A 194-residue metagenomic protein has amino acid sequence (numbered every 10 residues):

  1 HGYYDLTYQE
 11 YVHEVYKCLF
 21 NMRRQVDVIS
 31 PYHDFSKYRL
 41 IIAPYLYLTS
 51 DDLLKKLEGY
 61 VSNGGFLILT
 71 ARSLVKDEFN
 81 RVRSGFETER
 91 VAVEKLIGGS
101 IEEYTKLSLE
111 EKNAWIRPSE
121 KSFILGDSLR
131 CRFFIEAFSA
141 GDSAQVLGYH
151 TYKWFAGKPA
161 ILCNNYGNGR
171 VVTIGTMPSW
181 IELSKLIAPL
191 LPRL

Functional and structural regions predicted by a protein language model:
H1-R39: Aromatic-Pro/Gly-enriched surface loop or interdomain linker that acts as a lid/target-recognition segment
P44-L194: A conserved amphipathic helix/loop scaffold that creates a polar/acidic microenvironment used either to coordinate
